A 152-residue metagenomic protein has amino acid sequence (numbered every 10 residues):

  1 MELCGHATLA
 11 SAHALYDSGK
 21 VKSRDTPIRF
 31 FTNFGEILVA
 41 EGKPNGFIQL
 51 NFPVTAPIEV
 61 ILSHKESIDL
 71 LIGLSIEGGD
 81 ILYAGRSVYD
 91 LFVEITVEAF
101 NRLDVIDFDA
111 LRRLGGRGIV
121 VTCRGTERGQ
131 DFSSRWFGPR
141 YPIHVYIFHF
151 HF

Functional and structural regions predicted by a protein language model:
M1-F152: Active-site proximal loop and beta-alpha junction motif in alpha/beta enzyme cores
